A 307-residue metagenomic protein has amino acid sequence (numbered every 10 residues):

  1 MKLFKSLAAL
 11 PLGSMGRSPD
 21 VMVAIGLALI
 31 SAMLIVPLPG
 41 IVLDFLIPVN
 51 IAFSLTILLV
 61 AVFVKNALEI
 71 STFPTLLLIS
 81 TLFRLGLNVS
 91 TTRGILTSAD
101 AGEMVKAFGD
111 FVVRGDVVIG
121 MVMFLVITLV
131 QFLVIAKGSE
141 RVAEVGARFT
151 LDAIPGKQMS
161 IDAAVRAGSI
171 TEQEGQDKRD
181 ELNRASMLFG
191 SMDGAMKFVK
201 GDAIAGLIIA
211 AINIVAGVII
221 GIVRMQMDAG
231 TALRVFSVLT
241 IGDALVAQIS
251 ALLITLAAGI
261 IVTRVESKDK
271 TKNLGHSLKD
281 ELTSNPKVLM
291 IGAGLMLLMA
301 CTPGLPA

Functional and structural regions predicted by a protein language model:
K2-G13, L43, N50, L58-I79 (+4 more regions): Juxtamembrane helix-loop transition segments at the membrane interface in multi-pass membrane proteins
P11-A24: N-terminal membrane topogenic signal
P19-M22, V42-S54, Q248: Structural signature of hydrophobic alpha-helical transmembrane segments
I25-V36, T56-F63, T81-F83, M123-L133 (+3 more regions): Hydrophobic core segments of alpha-helical transmembrane domains in multi-pass membrane transport and ion-translocation
P37-I41, G115-V117, C301-A307: Transmembrane helix interruption/hinge and helix-loop junction motifs
L46, R84, V142, A195 (+2 more regions): Residue-level signature of catalytic and energy-coupling elements of molecular machines, predominantly ATP/GTP-dependent
L85, L129, L133, T240-L252 (+2 more regions): Hydrophobic transmembrane alpha-helical segments of multi-pass transport and channel proteins
A185-V215, N285-T302: Transmembrane alpha-helical segments and their cytosolic interface motifs in multi-pass membrane proteins
